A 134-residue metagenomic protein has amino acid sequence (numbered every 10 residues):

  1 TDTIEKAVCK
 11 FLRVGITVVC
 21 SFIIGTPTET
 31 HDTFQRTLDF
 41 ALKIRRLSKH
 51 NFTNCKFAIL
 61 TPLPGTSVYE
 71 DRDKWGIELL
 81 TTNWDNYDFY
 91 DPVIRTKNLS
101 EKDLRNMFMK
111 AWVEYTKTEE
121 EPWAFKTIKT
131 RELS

Functional and structural regions predicted by a protein language model:
T1-R131: A structural motif corresponding to the C-terminal lobe/cap of the Radical SAM core domain
